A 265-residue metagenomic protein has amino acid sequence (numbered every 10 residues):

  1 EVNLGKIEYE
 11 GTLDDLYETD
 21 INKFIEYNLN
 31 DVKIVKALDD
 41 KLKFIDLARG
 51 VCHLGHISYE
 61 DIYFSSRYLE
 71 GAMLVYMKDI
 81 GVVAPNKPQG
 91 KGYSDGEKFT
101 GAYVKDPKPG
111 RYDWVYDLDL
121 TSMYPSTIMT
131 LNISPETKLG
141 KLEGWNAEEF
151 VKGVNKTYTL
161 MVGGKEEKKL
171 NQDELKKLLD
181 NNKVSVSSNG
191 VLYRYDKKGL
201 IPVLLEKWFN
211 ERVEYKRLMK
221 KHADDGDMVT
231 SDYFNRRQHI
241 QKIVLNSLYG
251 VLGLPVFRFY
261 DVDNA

Functional and structural regions predicted by a protein language model:
N3, E8-D15, W114, L120-A265: Helical catalytic core of nucleic-acid polymerases
D14-N132, K141, E148, T230-A265: Common nucleic-acid-contacting/processivity interface regions adjacent to the catalytic cores of nucleic-acid enzymes
